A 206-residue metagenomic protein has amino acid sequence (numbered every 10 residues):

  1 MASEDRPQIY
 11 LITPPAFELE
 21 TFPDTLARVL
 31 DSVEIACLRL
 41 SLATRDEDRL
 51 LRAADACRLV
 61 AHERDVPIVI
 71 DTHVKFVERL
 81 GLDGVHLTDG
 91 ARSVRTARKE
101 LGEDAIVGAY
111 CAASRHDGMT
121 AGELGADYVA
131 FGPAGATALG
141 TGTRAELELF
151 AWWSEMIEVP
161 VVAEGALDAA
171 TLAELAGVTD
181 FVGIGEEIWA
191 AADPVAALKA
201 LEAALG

Functional and structural regions predicted by a protein language model:
M1-L87, A91, K99-D127, T141 (+4 more regions): Conserved N-terminal beta1-alpha1 strand-loop-helix module at the mouth
L87, F131, I184: Short beta-strand and adjacent tight-turn residues that come in two discontinuous sequence segments and form the edges
A134-G135, E187-I188: Flexible glycine-rich beta->alpha loop in the catalytic core of nucleotide-sugar glycosyltransferases
V161-A166, I184-E186: Glycine-rich beta-strand-to-loop/alpha-helix junction loops that act as flexible
F181: C-terminal binding/interaction regions
